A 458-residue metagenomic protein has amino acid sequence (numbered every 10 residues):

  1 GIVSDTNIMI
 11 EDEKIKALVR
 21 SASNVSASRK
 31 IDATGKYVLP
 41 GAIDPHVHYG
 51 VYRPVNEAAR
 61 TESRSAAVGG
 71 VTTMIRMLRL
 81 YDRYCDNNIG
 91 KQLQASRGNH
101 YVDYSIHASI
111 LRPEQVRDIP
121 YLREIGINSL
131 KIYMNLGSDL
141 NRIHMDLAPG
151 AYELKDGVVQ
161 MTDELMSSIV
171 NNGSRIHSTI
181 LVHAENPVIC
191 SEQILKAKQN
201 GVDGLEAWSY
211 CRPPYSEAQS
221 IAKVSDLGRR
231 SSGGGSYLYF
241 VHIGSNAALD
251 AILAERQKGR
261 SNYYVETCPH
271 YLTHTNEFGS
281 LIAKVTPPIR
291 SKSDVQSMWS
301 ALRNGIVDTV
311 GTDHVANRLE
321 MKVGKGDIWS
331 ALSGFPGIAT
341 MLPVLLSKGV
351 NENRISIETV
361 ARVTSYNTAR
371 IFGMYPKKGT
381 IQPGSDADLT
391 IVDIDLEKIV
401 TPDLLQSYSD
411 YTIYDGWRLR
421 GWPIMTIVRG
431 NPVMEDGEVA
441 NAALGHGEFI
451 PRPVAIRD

Functional and structural regions predicted by a protein language model:
G1-L39: Histidine-rich, glycine-flanked metal-binding segment
I8, E13, G35, H46 (+14 more regions): Divalent metal-coordination and catalytic microenvironments
A33-N99: Metal-associated gating/positioning segment near the N- to mid-region
M74-R76, S105-A108, Y237-H242: Short catalytic-loop micro-motif centered on adjacent basic/acidic residues
A95-I110: A glycine-rich helix N-cap at a beta->alpha junction
E114-I132, L136-V310: Histidine/acidic residue-rich metal-binding segments in metalloenzymes
V202-G235, R303-N304, D308-V310, A316-L396: His/Asp/Glu-enriched, well-ordered alpha-helical/loop segment that forms or immediately abuts the divalent-metal
V323, D327, P383-F449: C-terminal cap of metal-dependent C-N hydrolases
